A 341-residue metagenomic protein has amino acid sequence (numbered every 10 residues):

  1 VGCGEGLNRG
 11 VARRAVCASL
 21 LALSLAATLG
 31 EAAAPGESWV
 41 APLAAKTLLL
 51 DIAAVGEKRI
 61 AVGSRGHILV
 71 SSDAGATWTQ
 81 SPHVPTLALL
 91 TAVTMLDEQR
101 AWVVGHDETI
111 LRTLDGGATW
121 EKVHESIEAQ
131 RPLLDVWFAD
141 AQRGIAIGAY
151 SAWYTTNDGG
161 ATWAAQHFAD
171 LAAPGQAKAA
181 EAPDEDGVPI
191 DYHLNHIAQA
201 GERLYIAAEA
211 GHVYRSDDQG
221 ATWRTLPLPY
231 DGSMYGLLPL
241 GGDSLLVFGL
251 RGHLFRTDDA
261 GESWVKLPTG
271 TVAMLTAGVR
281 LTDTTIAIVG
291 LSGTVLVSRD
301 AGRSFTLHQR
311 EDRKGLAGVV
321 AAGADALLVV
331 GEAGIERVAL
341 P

Functional and structural regions predicted by a protein language model:
V1-V11: N-terminal secretory signal peptides that target proteins for export/translocation
A12-C17, L21: N-terminal export leaders
S24-L29: N-terminal signal peptide c-region/cleavage motif recognized by signal peptidases
E31-P341: Residue-level hotspots at or immediately adjacent to binding/recognition sites across diverse folds
